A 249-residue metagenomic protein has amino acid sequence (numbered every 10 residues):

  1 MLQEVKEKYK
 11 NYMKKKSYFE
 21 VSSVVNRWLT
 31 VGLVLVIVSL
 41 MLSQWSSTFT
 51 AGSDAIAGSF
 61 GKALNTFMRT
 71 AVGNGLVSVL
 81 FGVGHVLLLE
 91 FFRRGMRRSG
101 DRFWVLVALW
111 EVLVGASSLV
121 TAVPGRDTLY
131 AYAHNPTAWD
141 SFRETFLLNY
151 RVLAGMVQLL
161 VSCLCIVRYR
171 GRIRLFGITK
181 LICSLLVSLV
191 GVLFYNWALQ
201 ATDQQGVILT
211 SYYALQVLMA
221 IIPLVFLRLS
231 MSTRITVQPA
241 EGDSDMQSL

Functional and structural regions predicted by a protein language model:
M1-L29, I235-L249: N-terminal juxtamembrane cytosolic/stromal segments of multi-pass membrane proteins
L33-S53: Alpha-helical transmembrane segments of multi-pass membrane proteins
L33-V34, D101-S117, G177-V190: Transmembrane alpha-helical segments of multi-pass membrane proteins
G52-T70: Perimembrane loop-to-helix junctions flanking transmembrane segments
L64-V83: Interfacial helix-start motif at the membrane-water boundary
V77-V86, S118, F146-S162, Q216-I221: Generic alpha-helical transmembrane segments
E90, V152-I178, P223-T233: Alpha-helical transmembrane segments in multipass membrane proteins, preferentially the mid-helix core
L106, L164, R168, S184-L249: C-terminal transmembrane-bundle signature of multipass membrane proteins, characterized by strong activation on
